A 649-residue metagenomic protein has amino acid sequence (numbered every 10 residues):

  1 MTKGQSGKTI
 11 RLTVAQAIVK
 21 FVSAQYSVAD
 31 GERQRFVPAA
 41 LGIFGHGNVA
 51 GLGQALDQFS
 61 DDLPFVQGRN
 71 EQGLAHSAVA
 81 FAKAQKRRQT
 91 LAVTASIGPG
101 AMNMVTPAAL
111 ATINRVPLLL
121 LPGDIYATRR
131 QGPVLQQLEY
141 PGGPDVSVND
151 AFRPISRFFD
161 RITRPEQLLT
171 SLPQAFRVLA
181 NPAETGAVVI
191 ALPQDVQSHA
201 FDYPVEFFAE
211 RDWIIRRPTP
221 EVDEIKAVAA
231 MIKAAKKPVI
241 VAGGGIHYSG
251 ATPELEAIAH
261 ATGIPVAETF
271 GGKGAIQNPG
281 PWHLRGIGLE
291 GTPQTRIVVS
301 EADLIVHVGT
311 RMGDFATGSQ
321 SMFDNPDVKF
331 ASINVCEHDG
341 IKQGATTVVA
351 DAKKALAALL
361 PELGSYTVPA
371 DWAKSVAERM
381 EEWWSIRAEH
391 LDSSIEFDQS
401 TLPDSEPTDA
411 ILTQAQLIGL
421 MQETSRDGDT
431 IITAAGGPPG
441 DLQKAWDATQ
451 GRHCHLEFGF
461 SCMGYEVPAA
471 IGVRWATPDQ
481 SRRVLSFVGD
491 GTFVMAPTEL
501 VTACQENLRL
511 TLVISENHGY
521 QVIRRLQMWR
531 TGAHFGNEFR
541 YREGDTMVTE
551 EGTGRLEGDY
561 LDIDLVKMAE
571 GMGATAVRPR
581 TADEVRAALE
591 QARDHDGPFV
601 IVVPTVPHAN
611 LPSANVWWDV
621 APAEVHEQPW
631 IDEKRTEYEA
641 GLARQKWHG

Functional and structural regions predicted by a protein language model:
T2, S6, E166, A331-A435 (+4 more regions): Phosphate/pyrophosphate-binding active-site segments
T2-A373, T424-D427, S481, R509-L512 (+4 more regions): N-terminal alpha/beta PP-like core and its mobile active-site loop of ThDP/TPP-dependent enzymes
P38-L52, L56, E381-D479: Active-site diphosphate/adenylate-binding microenvironment
Q67, L192, E268, T433-A435 (+2 more regions): Pocket-edge structural micro-motifs
Q131-G143, G340, V348-V349, L356-A357 (+2 more regions): Thiamine diphosphate
A229-A230, R296, I418, R586-L589: Short hydrophobic/charged patches on amphipathic alpha-helices used for structural packing and interfaces
V308, A434, M495: Replace "coordinates the UDP/GDP/TDP-sugar" with "coordinates nucleotide-activated sugar donors
